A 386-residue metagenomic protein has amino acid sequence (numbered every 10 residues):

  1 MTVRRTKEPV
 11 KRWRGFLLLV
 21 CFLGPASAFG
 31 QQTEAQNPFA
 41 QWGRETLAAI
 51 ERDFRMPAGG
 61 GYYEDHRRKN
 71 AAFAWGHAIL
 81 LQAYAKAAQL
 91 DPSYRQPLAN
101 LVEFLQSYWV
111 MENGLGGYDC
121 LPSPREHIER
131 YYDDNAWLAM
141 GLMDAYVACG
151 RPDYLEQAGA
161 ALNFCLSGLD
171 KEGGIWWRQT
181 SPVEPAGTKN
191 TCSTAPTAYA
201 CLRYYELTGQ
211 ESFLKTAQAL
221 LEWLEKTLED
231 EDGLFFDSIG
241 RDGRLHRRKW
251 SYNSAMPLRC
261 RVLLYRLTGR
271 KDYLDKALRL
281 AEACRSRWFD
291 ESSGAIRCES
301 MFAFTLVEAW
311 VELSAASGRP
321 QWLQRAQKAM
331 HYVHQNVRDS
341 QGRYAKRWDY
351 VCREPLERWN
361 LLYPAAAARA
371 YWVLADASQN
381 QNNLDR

Functional and structural regions predicted by a protein language model:
V3-L17: Bacterial N-terminal signal peptides that target proteins for export
F16-A26: Bacterial N-terminal signal peptides
A28-G30, A35: Boundary at the C-terminal end of the N-terminal hydrophobic targeting segment
A35-A83, A87-P97, F104-D133, K189 (+2 more regions): CBM-like carbohydrate-recognition segments
A88, Y146-G150, Y205-G209, Y265 (+3 more regions): Short coil/turn linking the two alpha-helices of tandem helical-hairpin repeats
Q96-L207, E211-Q218: Extended ligand-binding groove/face enriched in aromatic
E184, T191-Y204, F213-R261: Active-site cradle of extracellular carbohydrate-active enzymes
W250-T268, Y273-W288: Oxyanion-binding "anion nests"
